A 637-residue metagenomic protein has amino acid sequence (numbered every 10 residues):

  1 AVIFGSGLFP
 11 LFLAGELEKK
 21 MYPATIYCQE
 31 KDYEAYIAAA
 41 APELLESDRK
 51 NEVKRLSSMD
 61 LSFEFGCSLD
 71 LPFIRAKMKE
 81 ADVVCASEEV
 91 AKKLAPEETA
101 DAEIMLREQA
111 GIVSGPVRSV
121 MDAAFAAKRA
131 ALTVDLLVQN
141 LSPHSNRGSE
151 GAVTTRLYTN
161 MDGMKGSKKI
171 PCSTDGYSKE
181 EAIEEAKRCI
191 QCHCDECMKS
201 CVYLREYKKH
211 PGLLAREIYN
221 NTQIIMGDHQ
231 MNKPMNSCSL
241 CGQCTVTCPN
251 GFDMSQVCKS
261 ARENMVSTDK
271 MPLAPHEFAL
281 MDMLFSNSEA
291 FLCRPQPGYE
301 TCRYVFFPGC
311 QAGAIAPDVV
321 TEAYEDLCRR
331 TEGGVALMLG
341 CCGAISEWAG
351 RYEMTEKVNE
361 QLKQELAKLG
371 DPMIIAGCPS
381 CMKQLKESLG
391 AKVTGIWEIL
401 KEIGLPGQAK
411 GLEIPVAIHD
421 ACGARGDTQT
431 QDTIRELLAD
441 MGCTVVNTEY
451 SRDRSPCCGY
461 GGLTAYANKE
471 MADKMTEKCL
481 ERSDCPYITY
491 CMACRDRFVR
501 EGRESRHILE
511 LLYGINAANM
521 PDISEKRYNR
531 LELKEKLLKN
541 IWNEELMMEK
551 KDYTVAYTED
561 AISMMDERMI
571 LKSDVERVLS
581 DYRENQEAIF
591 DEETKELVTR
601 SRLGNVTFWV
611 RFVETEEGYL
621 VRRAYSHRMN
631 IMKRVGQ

Functional and structural regions predicted by a protein language model:
A1-D82, K208-G377, M382-G390, R530-K539: Iron-sulfur-cluster electron-transfer modules
F9, V90-A91, S380-C381, A493-C494 (+1 more regions): Alpha-helix capping/helix-boundary segments
A39-S47, Q311-W397, R425-A439, C443-K536: Cofactor-cradling patches in redox/metallo enzymes
L45-S62, I74, A86-S237: Ferredoxin-type iron-sulfur electron-transfer modules and their immediate structural context
V120-A123, R129-L132, T394-Q408, P415-T428 (+2 more regions): Catalytic cores of enzyme domains
Y158-S173, K199-I218, V246-N264, W348-E353 (+4 more regions): Iron-sulfur (Fe-S) cluster-binding segments and ferredoxin-like electron-carrier domains, especially [2Fe-2S]
C189-C197, C201, C238-C244, C248 (+6 more regions): Short cysteine clusters
D522, R527-Q637: Ribonuclease/tRNase effector modules and their secretory precursors
